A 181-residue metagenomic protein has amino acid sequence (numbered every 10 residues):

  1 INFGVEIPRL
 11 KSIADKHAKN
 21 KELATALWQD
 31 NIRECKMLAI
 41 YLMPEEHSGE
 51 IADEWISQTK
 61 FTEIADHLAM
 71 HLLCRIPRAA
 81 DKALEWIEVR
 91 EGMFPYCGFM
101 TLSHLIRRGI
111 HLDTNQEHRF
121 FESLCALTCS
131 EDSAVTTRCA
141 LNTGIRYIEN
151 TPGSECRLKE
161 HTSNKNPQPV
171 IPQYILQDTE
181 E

Functional and structural regions predicted by a protein language model:
I1-E181: Alpha-helical scaffold domains
